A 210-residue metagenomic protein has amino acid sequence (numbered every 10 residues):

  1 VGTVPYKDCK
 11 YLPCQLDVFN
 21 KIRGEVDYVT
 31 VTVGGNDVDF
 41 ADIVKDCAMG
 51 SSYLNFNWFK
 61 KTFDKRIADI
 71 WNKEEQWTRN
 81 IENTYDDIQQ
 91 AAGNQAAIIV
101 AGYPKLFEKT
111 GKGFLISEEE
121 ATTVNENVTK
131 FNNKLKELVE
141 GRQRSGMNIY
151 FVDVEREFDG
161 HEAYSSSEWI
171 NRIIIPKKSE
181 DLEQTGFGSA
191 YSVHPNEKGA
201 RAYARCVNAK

Functional and structural regions predicted by a protein language model:
V1-R79: Conserved SGNH/GDSL esterase-like catalytic core that processes O-acyl groups on lipids and polysaccharides
I22-E25, A91, G141, S145: Alpha-helix C-cap/termination motif
D27-T32, D37-F40, A97-G102, Y150-D153 (+2 more regions): Structural recognition of the beta-strand scaffold that forms the well-ordered cores of secreted hydrolase catalytic
S52-K60, I99-F114: A structural motif
E74-W77, I81, V128, A200: Aromatic/hydrophobic pocket-lining residues that form the small-molecule binding cavity in soluble enzyme cores
I81-Q89, N132: Generic structural signal for well-ordered alpha-helices, preferentially at hydrophobic/aromatic core positions
A92-A96: A short helix->loop->beta-strand "cap" motif at the edges of active sites that frequently abuts
P104-K210: Catalytic His-Asp segment of secreted/periplasmic serine-dependent ester chemistry enzymes
